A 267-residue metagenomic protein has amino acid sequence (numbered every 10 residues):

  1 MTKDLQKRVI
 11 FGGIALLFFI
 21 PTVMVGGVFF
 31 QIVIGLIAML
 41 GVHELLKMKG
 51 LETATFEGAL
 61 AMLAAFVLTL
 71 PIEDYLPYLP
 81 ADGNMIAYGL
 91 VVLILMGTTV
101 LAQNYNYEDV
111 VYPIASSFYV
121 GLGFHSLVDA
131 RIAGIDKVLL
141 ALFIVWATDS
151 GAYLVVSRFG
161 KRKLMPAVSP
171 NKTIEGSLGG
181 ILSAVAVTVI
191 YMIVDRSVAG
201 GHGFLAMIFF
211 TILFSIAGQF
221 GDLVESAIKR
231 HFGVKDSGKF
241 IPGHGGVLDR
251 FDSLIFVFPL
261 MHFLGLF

Functional and structural regions predicted by a protein language model:
M1-I212: Membrane-embedded alpha-helical bundles of polytopic integral membrane proteins
K7, R230-D252: Interfacial loop-to-transmembrane junctions
V9, L45, S150, L223-S226 (+1 more regions): Generic detector of well-ordered alpha-helical packing
L17, G238, I255-F256: Hydrophobic alpha-helical transmembrane segments of integral membrane proteins, especially lipid-exposed positions
A147-S157, G218-R230: Short helical (or helix-break) motifs at transmembrane helix termini and adjacent helical loops in multi-pass membrane
S157-R158, A227-G233, I255, L260: Re-entrant/interfacial helical elements at transmembrane boundaries that shape and gate the permeation pathway
S215-F220, V247-I255: Hydrophobic transmembrane alpha-helical segments of multi-pass transport and channel proteins
H262-F267: Juxtamembrane boundary at the C-terminal end of a transmembrane helix
